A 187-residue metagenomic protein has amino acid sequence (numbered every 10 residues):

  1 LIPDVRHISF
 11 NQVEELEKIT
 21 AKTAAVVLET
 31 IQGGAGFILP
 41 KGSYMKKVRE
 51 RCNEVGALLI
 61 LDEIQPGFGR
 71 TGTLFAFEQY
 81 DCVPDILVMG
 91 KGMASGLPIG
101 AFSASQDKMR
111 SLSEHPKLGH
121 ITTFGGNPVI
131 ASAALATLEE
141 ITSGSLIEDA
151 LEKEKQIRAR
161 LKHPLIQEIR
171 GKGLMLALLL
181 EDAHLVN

Functional and structural regions predicted by a protein language model:
L1-N187: Conserved N-terminal phosphate-binding loop of PLP-dependent enzymes in the Aspartate aminotransferase
